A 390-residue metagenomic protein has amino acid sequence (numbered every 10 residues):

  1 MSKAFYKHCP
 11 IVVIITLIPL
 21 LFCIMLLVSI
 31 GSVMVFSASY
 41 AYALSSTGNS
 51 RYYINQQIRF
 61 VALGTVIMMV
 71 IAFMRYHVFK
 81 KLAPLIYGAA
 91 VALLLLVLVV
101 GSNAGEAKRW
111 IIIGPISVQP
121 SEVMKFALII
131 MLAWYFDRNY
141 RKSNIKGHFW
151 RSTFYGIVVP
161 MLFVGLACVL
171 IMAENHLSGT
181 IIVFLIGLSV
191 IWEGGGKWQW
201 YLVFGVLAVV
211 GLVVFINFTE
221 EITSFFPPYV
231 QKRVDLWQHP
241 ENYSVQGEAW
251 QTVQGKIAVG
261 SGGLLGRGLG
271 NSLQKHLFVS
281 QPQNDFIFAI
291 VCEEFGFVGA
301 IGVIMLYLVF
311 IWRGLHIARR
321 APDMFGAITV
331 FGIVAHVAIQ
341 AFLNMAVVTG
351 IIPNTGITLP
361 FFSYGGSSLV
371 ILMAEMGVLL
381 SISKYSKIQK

Functional and structural regions predicted by a protein language model:
M1-K3, F342-K390: A juxtamembrane structural motif centered on a specific transmembrane helix
M1-V13: Short, Lys/Arg-rich, polar N-terminal cytosolic tail immediately upstream of the first transmembrane signal-anchor
C23-S29, V33, S37, T47-E248 (+2 more regions): Hydrophobic alpha-helical transmembrane segments of multi-pass inner membrane proteins, especially in bacterial systems
P115-A127, E174-N175, G263, R267-G268 (+1 more regions): Glycine/serine-rich anion-binding loops at beta->alpha junctions that coordinate negatively charged ligand groups
V164-S178, A258-Q274: Membrane-helix interface and discontinuous TM-entry motifs in multi-pass inner-membrane proteins
H176-I181, R267-S272, P282-N284, I301 (+3 more regions): Transmembrane helix boundary and interhelical junction motifs in multipass membrane proteins
G260-V298: Long extracytoplasmic/lumenal interhelical loops at the membrane interface of multi-pass membrane proteins
